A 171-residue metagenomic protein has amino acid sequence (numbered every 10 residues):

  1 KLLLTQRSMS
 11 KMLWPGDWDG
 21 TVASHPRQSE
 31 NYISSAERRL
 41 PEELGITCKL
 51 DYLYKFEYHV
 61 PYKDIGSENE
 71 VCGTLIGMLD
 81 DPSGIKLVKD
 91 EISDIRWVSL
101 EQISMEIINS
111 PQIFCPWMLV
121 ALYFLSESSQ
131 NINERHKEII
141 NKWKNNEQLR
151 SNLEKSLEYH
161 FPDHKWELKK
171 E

Functional and structural regions predicted by a protein language model:
K1-E42, I46: Conserved Nudix-box catalytic region and its N-terminal flanking loop in Nudix hydrolases and closely related
L2-L3, L50-D51, G73: A broad, low-specificity signal marking well-ordered, structured residues that form hydrophobic/aromatic
G16, Q28, Y54-E171: Nudix hydrolase/Nudix homology domain
G20, S35-A36, C48, T74-G77 (+1 more regions): Small-side-chain structural scaffolding
I46-F56: A short coil-to-beta-strand element that immediately follows conserved catalytic motifs
